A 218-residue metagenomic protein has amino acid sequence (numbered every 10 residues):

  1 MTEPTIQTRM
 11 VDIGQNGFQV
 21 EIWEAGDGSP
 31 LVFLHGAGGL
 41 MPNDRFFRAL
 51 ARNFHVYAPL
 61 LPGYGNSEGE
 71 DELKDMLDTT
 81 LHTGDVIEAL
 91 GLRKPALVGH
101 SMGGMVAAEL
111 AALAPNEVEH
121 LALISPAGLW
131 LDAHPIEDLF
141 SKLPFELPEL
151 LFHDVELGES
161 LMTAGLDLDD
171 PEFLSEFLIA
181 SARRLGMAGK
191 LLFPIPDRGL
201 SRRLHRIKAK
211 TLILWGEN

Functional and structural regions predicted by a protein language model:
M1-Q19: N-terminal cap/lid segment of alpha/beta-hydrolase-fold proteins
G14-N66: Conserved HGGG/HGGXW glycine-rich cap/lid loop of the alpha/beta-hydrolase fold
Q15-N16, W23, Y57-V98: Active-site loop/oxyanion-hole signature of alpha/beta-hydrolase fold enzymes
S67, S101, S125: Catalytic nucleophile serine of serine hydrolases, specifically the conserved "nucleophile elbow" pentapeptide
G99, G103, A107: Gly/Ala-rich beta-loop-alpha elbow adjacent to hydrolase catalytic centers
A108-L113, E117-L151: Flexible "cap/lid" loop of the alpha/beta hydrolase fold
L123, D132-D138, E149-T211: Conserved alpha/beta-hydrolase catalytic His-Asp/Glu region
L212-N218: Conserved strand-to-loop "acid loop" that flanks and positions the catalytic carboxylate
